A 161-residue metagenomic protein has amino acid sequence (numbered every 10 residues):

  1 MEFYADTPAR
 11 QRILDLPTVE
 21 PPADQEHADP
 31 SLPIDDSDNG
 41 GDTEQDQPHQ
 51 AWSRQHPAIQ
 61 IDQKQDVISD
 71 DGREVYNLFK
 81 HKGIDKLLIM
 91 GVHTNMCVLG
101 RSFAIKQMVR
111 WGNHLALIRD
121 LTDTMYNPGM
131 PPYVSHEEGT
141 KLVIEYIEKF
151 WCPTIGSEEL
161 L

Functional and structural regions predicted by a protein language model:
A5-L161: Active-site-adjacent betaalpha module
